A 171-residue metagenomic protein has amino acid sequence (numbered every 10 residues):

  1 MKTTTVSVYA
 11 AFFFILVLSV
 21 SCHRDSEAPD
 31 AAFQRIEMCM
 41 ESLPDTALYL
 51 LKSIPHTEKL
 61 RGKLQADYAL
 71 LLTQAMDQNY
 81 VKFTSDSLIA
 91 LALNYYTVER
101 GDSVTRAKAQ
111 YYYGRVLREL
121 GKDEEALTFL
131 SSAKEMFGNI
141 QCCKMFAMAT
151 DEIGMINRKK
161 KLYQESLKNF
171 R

Functional and structural regions predicted by a protein language model:
K2, Y9, F14, S19-R171: A "functional boundary" signal
